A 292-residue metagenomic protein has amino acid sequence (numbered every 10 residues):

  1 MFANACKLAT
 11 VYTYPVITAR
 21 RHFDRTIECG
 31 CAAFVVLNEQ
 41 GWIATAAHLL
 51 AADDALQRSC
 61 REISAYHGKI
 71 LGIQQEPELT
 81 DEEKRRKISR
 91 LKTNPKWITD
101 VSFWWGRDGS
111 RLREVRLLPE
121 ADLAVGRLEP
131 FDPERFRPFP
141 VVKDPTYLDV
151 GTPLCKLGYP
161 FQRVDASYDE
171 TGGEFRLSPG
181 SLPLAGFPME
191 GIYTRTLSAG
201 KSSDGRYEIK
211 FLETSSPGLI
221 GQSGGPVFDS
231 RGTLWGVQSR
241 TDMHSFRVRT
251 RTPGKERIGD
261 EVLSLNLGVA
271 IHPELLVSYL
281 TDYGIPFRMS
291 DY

Functional and structural regions predicted by a protein language model:
L8-T26, E129-P138, F175-Y279: Active-site region of chymotrypsin-like
R21-Q40, A46: A conserved glycine-rich beta-strand in the N-terminal activation segment of trypsin-fold
L37-G41, G151, V227-W235: A glycine-centered beta-loop-beta connector
A46-H48, Y159, R240: Short, surface-exposed secondary-structure boundary micro-motifs
L50-A52, D242-M243: A short acidic/small-residue loop/turn micro-motif
R58-L91, Q162, Q238-Y292: C-terminal cap/linker of serine protease catalytic domains
G72-Y207, F211, S230: Serine endopeptidase catalytic core focused on the charge-relay Asp
